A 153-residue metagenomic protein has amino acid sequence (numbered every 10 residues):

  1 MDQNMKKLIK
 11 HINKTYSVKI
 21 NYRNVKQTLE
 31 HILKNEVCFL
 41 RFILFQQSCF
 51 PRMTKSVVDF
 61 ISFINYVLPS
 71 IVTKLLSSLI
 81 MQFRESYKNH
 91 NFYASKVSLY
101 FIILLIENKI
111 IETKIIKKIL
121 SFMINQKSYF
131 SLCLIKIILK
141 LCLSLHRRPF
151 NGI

Functional and structural regions predicted by a protein language model:
M1-S77: Long, low-complexity, highly charged intrinsically disordered regions
H11-T15, F42-F50, M81-N91, F122-F130: Helix-loop junctions that connect tandem helical modules in alpha-solenoid scaffolds
N21-H31, R52-Y66, F92-I106, K118 (+1 more regions): Amphipathic alpha-helical elements of HEAT/ARM-like alpha-solenoid repeat scaffolds that form extended
I32-E36, N65-L75, L105-T113, C142-G152: Flexible loop/turn segments at the boundaries of HEAT repeats in alpha-solenoid HEAT proteins
F39-L40, L75-R84, I115-I116, G152-I153: HEAT/HEAT-like alpha-solenoid repeats
S70-L105, K109: Well-ordered mid-protein domain cores that form the structural environment of catalytic cofactors
I111-I153: Extended alpha-helical scaffolding segments
